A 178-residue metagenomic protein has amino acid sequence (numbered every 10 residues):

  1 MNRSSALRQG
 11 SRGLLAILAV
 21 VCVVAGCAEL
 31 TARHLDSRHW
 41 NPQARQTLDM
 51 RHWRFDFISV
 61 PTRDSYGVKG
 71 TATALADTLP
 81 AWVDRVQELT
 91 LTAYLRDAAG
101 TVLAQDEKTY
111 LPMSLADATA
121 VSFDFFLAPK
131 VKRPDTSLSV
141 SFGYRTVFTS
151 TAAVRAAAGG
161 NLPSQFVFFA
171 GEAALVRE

Functional and structural regions predicted by a protein language model:
M1-C27: Sec-dependent bacterial lipoprotein signal peptides
V21-Q43: Bacterial Sec signal peptide processing site at the extreme N-terminus
D64-V68: Structural beta-strand segments of beta-rich domains
T71-V83: Short amphipathic, basic-aromatic surface patches that mediate peripheral association with negatively charged
A72-A74, L95, L127: Hydrophobic beta-strand positions in extracellular immunoglobulin-like domains
W82-L91: Short coil-to-beta strand junction motifs in C2/discoidin
V102-V154: Short, solvent-exposed, Trp/other aromatic-anchored flexible loops in extracytoplasmic proteins
Y110-P112, A153-E178: Short beta-strand elements
